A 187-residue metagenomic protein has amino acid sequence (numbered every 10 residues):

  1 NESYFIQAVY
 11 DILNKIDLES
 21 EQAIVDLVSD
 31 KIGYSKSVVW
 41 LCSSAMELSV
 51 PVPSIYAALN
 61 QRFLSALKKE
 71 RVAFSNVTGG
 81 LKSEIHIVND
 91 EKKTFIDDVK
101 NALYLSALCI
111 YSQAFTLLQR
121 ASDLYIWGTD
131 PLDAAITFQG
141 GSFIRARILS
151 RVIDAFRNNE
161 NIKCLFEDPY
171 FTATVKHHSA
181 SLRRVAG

Functional and structural regions predicted by a protein language model:
N1-G187: C-terminal substrate-binding/catalytic lobe of Rossmann-fold NAD(P)-dependent dehydrogenases
